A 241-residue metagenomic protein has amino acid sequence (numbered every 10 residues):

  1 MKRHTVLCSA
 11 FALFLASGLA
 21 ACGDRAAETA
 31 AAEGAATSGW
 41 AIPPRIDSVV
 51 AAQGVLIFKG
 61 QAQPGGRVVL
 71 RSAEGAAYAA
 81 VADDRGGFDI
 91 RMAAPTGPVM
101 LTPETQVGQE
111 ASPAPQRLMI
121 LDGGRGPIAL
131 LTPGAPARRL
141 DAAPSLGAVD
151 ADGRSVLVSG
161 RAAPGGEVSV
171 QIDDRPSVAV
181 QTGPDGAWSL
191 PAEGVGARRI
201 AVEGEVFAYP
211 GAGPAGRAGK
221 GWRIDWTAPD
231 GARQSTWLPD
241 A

Functional and structural regions predicted by a protein language model:
K2-F11, S17-A241: Ser/Thr-rich low-complexity repeats and stalk/linker segments
